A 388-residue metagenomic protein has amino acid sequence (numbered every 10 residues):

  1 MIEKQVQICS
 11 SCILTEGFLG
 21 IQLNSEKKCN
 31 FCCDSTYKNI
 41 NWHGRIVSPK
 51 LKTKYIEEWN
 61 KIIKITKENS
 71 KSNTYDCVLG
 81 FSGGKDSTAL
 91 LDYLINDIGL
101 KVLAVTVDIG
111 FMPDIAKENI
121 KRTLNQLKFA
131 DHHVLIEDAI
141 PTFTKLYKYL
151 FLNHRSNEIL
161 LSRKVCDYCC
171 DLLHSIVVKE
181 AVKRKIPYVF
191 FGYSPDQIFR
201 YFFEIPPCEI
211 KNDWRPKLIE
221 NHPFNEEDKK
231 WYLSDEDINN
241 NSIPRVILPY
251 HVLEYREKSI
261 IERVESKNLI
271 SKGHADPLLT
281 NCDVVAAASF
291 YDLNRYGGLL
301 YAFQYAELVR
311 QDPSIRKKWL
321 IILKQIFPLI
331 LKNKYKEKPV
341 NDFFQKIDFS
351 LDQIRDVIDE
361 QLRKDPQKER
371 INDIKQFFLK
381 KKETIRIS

Functional and structural regions predicted by a protein language model:
M1-D76, Y93, D97-S388: Nucleotide-activated chemistry modules centered on ATP-dependent adenylation/adenylyltransferase
C77-K85: Short, glycine-rich nucleotide/cofactor-binding loops
A89-L90: Hydrophobic positions on the alpha1 helix immediately C-terminal to the Walker A/P-loop
